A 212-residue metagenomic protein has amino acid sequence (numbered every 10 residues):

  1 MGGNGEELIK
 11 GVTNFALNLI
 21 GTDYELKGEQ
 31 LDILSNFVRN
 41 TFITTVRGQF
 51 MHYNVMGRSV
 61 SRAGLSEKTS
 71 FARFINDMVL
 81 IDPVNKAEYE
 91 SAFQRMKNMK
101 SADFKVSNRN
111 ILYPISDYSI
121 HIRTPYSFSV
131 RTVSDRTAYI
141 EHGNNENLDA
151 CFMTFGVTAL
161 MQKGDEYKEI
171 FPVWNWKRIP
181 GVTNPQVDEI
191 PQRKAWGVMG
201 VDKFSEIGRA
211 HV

Functional and structural regions predicted by a protein language model:
G2-E6, L112-I115: Short, solvent-exposed segments of well-ordered alpha helices
G3-G11, E29-I33: Residues within HEAT/ARM-like alpha-solenoid scaffolds
F15-H211: Extended polysaccharide-engagement surfaces of secreted carbohydrate-active enzymes
